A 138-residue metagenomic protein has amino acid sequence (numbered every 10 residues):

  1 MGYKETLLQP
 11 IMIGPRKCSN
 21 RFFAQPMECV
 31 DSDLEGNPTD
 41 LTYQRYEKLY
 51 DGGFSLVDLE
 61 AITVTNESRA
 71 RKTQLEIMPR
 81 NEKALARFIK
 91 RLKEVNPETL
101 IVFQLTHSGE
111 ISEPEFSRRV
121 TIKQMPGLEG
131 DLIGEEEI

Functional and structural regions predicted by a protein language model:
M1-I138: Flavin-dependent oxidoreductase catalytic cores
